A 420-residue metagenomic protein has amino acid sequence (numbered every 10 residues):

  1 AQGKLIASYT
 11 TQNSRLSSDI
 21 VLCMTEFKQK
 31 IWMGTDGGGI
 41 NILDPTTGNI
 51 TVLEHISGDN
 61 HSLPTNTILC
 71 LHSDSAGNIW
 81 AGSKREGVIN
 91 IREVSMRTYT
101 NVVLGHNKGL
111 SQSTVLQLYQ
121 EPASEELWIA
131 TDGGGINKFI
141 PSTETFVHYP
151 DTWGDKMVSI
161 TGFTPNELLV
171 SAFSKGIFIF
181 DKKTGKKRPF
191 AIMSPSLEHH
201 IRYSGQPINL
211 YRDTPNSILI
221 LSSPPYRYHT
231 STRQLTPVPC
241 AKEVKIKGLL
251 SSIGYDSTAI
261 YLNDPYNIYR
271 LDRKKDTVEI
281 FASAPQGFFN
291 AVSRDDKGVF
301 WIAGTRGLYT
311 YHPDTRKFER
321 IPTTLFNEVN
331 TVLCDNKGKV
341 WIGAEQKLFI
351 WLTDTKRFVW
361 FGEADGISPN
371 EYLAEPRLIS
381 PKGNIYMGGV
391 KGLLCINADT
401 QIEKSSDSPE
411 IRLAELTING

Functional and structural regions predicted by a protein language model:
Q2-K4, D44-G48, R92-M96, I140-E144 (+6 more regions): Short loop/turn segments that connect beta-strands within beta-propeller blades
I6, V21, I31-M33, L43 (+7 more regions): Fold-core signature of tandem repeat domains
I6-A7, T51, V147, R188 (+4 more regions): A structural motif specific to WD40 beta-propellers
N13-I20, T51-H72, G82-N90, R97-Y119 (+7 more regions): Residue-level "micro-hotspots" composed of small/polar
T25-Q29, S73-A76, Q120-S124, G162-N166 (+5 more regions): Residue-level detector of Asp-centered blade-edge/turn motifs that repeat once per structural unit in beta-propeller
K30-M33, N78-A81, E126-W128, E167-V170 (+5 more regions): Conserved beta-propeller blade signature
D36-I40, K84-V88, D132-I136, F173-I177 (+5 more regions): Loop/turn residues immediately N-terminal
W153-S159: Blade-loop segments of beta-propeller domains
